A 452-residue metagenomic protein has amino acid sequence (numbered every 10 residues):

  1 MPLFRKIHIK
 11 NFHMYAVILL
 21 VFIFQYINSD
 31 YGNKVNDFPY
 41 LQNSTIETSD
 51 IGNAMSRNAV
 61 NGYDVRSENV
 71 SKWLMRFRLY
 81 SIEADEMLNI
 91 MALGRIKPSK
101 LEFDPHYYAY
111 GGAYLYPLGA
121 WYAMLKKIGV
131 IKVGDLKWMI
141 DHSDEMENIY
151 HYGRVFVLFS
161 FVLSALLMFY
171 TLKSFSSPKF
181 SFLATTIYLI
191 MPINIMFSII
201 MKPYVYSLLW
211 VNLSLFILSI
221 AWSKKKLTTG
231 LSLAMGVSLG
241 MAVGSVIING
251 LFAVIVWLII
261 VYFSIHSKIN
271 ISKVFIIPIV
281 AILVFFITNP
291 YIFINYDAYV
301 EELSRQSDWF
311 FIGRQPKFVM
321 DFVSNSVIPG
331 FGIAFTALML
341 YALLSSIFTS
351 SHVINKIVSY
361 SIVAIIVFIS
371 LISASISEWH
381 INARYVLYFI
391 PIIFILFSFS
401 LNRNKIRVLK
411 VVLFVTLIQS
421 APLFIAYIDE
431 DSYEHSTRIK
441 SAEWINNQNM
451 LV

Functional and structural regions predicted by a protein language model:
M1, H8-L19, V237, V254-L258 (+4 more regions): Signature aromatic-anchored transmembrane alpha helix within multi-pass, membrane-resident enzymes that catalyze glycan
Y15, V130-I140, M168-I190, T229 (+1 more regions): Transmembrane-helix signature of polytopic, membrane-embedded enzymes that assemble or transfer cell-envelope glycans
V21, A184-L189, F216, L239 (+1 more regions): Short helix- or helix-capping micro-motifs that position conserved polar/aromatic residues at function-defining sites
N43-V65, N89, P117, M241 (+3 more regions): Transmembrane-lumen/periplasm boundary regions of multi-pass, lipid-linked membrane glycan transferases
S143-E147, H151-F175, L213-I217, A342-S345: Transmembrane-helix motifs of polytopic, lipid-linked glycan transferases
K173-S174, P178-K179, S214-S232, A242 (+3 more regions): Membrane-interface transmembrane helices that cradle and orient dolichyl/undecaprenyl
F197-S198, Y204-L208, A242, L251 (+4 more regions): Hydrophobic/aromatic-rich transmembrane helices and adjacent perimembrane loops
T416-V452: Membrane-embedded, lumen/periplasm-facing catalytic core of multi-pass transferases that use lipid-linked donors
